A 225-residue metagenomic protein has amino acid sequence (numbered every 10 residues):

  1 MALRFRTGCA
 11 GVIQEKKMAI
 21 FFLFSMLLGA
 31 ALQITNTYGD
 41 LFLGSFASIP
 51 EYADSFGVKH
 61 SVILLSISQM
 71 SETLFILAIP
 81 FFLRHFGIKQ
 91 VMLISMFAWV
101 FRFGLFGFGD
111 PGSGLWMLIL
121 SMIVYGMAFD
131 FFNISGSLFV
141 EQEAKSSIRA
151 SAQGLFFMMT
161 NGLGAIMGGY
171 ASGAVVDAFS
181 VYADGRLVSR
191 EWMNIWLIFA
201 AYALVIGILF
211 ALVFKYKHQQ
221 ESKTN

Functional and structural regions predicted by a protein language model:
M1-F22, S48-A53: Juxtamembrane intracellular "pre-TM" segments in multi-pass secondary transporters
T37-H60: Short amphipathic helix-loop junctions that connect adjacent transmembrane helices in Major Facilitator Superfamily/SLC
V58-K59, A144-F157: Loop-to-transmembrane helix entry/capping segments in MFS-fold secondary transporters and related SLC/MFSD carriers
L74-I88, V176-D177: Helix-to-loop junctions at the C-terminal end of transmembrane segments in multipass secondary transporters
F97-P111: C-terminal ends and interior cores of transmembrane alpha-helices in multi-pass membrane transporters/permeases
F108-S121: Helix-loop junctions at membrane interfaces in 12-TM secondary transporters
F131-K145: Intracellular juxtamembrane helix-capping segments at the cytosolic ends of symmetry-related transmembrane helices
A174-A203: A membrane-interface helix-boundary motif in multi-pass transporters
